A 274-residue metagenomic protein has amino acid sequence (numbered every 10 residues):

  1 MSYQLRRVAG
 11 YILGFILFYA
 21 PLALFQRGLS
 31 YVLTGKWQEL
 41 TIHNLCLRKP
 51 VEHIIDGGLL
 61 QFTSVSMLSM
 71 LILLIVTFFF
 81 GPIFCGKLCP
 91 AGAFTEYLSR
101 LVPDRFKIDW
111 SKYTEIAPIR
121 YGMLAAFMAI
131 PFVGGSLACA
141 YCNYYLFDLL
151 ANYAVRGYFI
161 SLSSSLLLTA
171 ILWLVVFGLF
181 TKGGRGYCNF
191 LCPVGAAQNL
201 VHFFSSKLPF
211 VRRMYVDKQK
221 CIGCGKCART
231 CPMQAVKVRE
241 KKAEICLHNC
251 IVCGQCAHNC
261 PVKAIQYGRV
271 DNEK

Functional and structural regions predicted by a protein language model:
M1-T230, Q234, V238-R239, H248 (+3 more regions): Non-ligating segments of multi-cofactor redox enzymes
